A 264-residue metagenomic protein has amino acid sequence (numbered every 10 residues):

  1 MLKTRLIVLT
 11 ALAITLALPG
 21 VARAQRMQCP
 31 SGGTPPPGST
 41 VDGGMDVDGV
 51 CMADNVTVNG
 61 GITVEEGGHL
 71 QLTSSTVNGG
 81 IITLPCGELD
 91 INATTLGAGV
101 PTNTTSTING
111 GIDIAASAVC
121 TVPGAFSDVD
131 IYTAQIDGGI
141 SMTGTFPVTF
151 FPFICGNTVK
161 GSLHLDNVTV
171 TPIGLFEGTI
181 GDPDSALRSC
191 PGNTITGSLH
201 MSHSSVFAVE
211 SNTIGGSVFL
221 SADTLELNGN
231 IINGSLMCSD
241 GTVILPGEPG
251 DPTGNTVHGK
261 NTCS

Functional and structural regions predicted by a protein language model:
M1-V8: Bacterial N-terminal signal peptides that target proteins for export
L9-A17: Bacterial N-terminal signal peptides
G20-A24: Sec/Tat signal peptide C-region and signal peptidase I cleavage site
Q25-P30: Cleaved targeting-peptide boundary
D48, D54, N59, E65 (+25 more regions): Feature marks extracellular polysaccharide-active and adherence modules
G178, L245-P252: Short, surface-exposed beta-strand/strand-loop-strand elements in extracellular ectodomains
T242: Phosphate- and other anionic-substrate recognition elements at nucleic-acid/protein interfaces
